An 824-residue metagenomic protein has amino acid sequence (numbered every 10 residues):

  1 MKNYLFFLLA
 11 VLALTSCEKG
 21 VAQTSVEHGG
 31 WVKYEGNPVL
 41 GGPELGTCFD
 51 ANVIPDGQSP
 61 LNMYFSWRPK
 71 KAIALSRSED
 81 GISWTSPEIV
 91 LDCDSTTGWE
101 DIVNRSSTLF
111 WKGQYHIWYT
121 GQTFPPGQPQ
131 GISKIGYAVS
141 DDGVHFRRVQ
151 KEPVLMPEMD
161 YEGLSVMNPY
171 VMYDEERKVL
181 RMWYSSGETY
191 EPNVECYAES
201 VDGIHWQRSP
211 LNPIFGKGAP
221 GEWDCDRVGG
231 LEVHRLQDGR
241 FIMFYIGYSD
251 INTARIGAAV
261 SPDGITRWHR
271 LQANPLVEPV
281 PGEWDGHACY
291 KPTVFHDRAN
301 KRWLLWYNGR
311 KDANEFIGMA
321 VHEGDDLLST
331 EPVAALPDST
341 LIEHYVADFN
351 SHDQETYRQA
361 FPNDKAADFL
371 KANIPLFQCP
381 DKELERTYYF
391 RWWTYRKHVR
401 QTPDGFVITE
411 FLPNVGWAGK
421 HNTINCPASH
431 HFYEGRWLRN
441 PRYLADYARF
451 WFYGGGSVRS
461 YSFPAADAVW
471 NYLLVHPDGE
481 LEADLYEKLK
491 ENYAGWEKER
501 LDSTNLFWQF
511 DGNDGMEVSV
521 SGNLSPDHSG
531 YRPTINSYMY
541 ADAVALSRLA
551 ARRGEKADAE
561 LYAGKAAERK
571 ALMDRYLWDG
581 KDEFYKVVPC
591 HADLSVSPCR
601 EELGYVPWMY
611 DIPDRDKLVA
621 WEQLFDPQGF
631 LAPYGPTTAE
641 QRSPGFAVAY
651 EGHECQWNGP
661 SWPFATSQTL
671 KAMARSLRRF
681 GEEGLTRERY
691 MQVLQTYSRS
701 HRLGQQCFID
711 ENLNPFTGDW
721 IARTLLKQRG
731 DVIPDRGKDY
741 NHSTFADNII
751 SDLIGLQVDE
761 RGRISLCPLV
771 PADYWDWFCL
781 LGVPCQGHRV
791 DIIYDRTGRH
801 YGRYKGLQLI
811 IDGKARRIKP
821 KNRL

Functional and structural regions predicted by a protein language model:
M1-T24, E331-A334: Bacterial Sec-dependent N-terminal signal peptides
G20-V333, R391, H431, S460-Y461 (+1 more regions): Carbohydrate-active catalytic/glycan-binding domains of CAZyme proteins, especially the secreted or lumenal ectodomains
A22, E331-G419, G479-L481, K490-G495 (+6 more regions): Acidic/polar, glycine-enriched structural segments that form the non-catalytic walls/loops of the carbohydrate-binding
K134, A138, I342-Y345, N363 (+7 more regions): Aromatic-rich carbohydrate-recognition surfaces in CAZymes
R267, L328, L376-Y388, V399-D404 (+7 more regions): Structural helix-adjacent loops and short alpha-helical linkers that scaffold large soluble proteins
V277-P281, A465, V469, R553-P589 (+1 more regions): Non-catalytic carbohydrate-binding regions of carbohydrate-active enzymes
D338-R358, G455-F463, E497-G564, G580-V606 (+5 more regions): The feature captures the catalytic groove of carbohydrate-active enzymes
K382-H421, W437-F452, K498-Y531, A571-S661 (+1 more regions): Extended glycan-interaction surfaces of carbohydrate-active proteins
